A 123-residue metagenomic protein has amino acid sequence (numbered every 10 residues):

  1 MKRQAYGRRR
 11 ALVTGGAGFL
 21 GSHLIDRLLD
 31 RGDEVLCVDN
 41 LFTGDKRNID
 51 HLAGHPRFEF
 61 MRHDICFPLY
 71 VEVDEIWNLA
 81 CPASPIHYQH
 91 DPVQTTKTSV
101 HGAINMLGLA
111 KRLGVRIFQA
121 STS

Functional and structural regions predicted by a protein language model:
M1-S123: N-terminal Rossmann-like NAD(P)+-binding domain of SDR-like oxidoreductases, especially those catalyzing
